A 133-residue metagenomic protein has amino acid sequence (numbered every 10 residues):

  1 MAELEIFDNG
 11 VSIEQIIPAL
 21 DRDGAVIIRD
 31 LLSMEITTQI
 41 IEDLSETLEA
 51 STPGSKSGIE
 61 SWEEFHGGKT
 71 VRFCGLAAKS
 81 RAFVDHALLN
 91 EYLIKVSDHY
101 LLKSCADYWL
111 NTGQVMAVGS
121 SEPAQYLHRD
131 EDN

Functional and structural regions predicted by a protein language model:
M1-R22, R29-D132: Non-heme Fe(II)-dependent double-stranded beta-helix
